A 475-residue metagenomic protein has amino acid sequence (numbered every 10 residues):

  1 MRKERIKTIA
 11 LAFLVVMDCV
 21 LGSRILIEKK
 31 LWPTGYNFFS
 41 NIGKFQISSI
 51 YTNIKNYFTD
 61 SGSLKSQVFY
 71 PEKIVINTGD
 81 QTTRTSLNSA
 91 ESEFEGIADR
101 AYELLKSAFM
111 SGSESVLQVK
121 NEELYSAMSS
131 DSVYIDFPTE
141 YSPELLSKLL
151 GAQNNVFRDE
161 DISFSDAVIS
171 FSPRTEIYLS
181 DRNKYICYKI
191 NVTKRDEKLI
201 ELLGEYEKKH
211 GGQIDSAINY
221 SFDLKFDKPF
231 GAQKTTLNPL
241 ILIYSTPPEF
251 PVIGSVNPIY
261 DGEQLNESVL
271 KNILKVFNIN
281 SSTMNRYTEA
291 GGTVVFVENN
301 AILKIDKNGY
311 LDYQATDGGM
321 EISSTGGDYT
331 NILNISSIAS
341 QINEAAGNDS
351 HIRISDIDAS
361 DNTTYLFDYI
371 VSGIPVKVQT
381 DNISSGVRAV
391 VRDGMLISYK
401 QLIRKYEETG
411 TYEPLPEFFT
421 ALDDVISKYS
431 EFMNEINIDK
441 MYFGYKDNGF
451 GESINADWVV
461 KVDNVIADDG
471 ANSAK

Functional and structural regions predicted by a protein language model:
M1-R2: N-terminal hydrophobic targeting signals that begin at the initiator methionine
R5-I27: Hydrophobic membrane-insertion alpha-helices, especially the h-region of bacterial N-terminal signal peptides
V20-Y329: Preferential activation on post-signal-peptide N-terminal prodomains/segments of secreted or lumenal proteins
F94-S113, Q264-L274, S323-D361, T409-G451: Short, non-transmembrane alpha-helical segments in secretory-pathway proteins
S172-K189, E201, G211, I332 (+4 more regions): Zymogen propeptides/activation segments of proteases
N238-S245, R392-T409, V462-K475: Charge-rich, low-complexity terminal tails
G262, L270-N308, D312-Q314, N348-D393 (+2 more regions): Exposed beta-strand-loop-beta-strand "reactive/processing" segments of non-cytosolic proteins
I383-D424: C-terminal, well-structured catalytic/ligand-binding subdomain of enzymes
